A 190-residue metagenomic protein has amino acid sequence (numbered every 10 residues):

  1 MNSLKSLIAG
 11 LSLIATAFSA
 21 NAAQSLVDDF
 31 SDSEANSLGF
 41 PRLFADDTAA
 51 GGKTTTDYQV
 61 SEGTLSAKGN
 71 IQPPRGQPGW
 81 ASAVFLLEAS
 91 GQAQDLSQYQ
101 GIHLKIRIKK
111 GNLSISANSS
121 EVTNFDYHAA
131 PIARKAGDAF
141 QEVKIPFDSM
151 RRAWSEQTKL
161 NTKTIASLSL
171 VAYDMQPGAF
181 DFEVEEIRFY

Functional and structural regions predicted by a protein language model:
M1-I8: Bacterial N-terminal signal peptides that target proteins for export
A9-T16: Bacterial N-terminal signal peptides
A22-Y190: Beta-rich carbohydrate-recognition modules and glycan-binding surfaces
